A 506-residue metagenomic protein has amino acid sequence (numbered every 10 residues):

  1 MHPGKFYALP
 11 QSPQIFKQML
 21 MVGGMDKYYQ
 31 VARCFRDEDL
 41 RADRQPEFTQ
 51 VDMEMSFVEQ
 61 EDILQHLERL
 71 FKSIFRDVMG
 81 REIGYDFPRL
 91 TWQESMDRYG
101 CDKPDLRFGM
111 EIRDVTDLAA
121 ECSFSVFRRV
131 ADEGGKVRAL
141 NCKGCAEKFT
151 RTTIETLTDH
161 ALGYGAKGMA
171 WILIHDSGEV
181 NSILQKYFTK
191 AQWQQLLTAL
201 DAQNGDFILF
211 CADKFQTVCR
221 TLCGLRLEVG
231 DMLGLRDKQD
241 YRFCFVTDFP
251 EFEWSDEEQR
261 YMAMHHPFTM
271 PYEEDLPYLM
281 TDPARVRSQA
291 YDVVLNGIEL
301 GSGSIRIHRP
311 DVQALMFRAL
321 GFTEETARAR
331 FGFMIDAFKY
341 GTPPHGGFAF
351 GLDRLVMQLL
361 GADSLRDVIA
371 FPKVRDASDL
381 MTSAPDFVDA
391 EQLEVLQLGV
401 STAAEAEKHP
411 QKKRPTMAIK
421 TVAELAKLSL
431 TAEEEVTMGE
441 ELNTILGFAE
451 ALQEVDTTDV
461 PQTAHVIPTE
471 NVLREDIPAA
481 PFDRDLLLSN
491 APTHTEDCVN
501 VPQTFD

Functional and structural regions predicted by a protein language model:
M1-P410: Class II aminoacyl-tRNA synthetase catalytic cores and aaRS-like
Q60-L64, T416, E435: Amphipathic, non-membrane alpha-helical segments in soluble helical-bundle scaffolds
G80-I83, V368, E435, E454-Q462: Short conserved catalytic/interaction loops centered on acidic-Pro-aromatic/His motifs
Q411-P415, K420, L428, N443-D506: Long, charge-enriched, surface-exposed interaction segments in small proteins/subunits
T437-E441: Alpha-helical initiation/capping and key positions within long helical/coiled-coil segments
